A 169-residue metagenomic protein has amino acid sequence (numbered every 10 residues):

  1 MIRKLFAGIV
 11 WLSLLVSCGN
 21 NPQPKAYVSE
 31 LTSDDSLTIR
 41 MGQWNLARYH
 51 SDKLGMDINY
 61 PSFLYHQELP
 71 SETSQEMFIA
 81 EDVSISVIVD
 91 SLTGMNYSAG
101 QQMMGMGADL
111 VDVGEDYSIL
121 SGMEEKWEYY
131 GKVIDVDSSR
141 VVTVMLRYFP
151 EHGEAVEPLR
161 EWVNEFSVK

Functional and structural regions predicted by a protein language model:
M1-V16: Sec-dependent bacterial lipoprotein signal peptides
G8, D57, E115-Y117: A general secondary-structure boundary signal
V16-V83, M123-W127, V136-R140, M145-K169: N-terminal targeting sequences that direct proteins away from the cytosol to non-cytosolic compartments
M77-Q101: A short acidic-to-branched-hydrophobic micro-motif
L92-M106, E154-E165: Surface-exposed flexible segments
M103-E124: Short Gly/Thr-rich strand-loop-strand
G131: Electrostatic, structured charged patches in enzyme active sites and in nucleic-acid/phosphate-binding
